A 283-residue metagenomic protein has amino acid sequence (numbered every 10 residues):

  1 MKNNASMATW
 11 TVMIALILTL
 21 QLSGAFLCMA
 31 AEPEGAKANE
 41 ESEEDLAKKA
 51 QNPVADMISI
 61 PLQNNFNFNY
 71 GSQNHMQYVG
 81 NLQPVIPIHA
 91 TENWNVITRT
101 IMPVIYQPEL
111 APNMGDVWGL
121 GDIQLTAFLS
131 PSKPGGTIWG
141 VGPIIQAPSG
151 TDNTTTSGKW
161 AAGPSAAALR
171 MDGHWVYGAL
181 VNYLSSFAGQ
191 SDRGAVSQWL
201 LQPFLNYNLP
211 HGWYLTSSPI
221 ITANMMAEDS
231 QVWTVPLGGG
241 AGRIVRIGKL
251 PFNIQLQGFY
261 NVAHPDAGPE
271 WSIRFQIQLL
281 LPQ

Functional and structural regions predicted by a protein language model:
M1-S42, Q283: Cleavable N-terminal export/targeting peptides
A31-Q283: Transmembrane beta-barrel domains of Gram-negative outer membranes and organellar outer membranes
